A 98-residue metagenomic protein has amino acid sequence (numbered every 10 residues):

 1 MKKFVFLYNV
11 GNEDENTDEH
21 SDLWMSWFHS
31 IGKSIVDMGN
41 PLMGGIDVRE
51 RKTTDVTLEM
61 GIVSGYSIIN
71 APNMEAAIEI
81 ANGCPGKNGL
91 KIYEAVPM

Functional and structural regions predicted by a protein language model:
M1-M98: Conserved, structured core segments of small domains
